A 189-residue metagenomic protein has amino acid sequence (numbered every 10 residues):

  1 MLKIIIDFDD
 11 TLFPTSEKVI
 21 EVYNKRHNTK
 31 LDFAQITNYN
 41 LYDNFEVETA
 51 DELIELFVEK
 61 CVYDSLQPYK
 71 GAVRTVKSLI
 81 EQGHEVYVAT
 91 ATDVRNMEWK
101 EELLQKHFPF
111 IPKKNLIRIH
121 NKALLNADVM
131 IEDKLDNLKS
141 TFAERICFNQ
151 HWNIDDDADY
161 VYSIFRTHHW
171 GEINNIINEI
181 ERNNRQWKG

Functional and structural regions predicted by a protein language model:
M1-E52: Active-site neighborhood of HAD-like aspartate-dependent phosphohydrolases
F13-S16, E21, V86-V88, R95-W99 (+3 more regions): Short catalytic/ligand-binding loop motif for oxyanion handling, primarily in non-cytosolic enzymes, centered on
L31, N38-K77: Metal-dependent phosphoesterase signature
Y63-Q67, A72-L104: Substrate-recognition element of Asp-dependent hydrolases with the DxDx(T/V) motif
E85-Y87, V129, I146: A structural signal for isolated positions on well-ordered beta-strands in alpha/beta enzyme cores
L103-I119, Y160-I177: Structural recognition of alpha->loop->beta junctions
K114-F142: Conserved Lys-Pro-Asp/Glu-containing loop-to-beta segment of HAD-superfamily phosphomonoesterases, centered on
I131-H168: Acidic, Mg2+-coordinating phosphoryl-transfer loop and its flanking beta/alpha structural elements, shared across
